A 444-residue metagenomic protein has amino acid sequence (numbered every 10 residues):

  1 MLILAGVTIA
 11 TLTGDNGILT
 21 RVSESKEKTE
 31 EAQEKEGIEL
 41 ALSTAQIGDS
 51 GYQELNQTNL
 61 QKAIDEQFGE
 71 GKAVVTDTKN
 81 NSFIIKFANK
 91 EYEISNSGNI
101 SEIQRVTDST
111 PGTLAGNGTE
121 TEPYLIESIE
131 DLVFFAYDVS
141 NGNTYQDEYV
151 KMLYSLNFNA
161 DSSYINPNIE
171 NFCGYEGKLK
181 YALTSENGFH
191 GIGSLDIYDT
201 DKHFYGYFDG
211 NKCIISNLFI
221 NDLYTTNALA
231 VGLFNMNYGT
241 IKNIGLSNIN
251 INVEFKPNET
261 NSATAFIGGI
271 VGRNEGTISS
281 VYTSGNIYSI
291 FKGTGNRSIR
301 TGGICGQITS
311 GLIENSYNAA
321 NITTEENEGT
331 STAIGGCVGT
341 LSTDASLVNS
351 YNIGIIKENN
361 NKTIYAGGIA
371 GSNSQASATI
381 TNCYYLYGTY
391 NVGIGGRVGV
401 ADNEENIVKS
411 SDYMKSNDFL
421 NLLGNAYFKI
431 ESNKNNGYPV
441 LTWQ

Functional and structural regions predicted by a protein language model:
M1-S23: C-terminal juxtamembrane segment of a hydrophobic transmembrane alpha-helix
L4, T20, G48, L114-N117: Generic, low-specificity signal for short hydrophobic/alpha-helical stretches with a mild N-terminal bias, encompassing
D15-S109: N-terminal export/assembly leader peptides and their processing motifs that target proteins to secretory
R105-Q444: Surface-exposed repetitive/solenoidal architectures
